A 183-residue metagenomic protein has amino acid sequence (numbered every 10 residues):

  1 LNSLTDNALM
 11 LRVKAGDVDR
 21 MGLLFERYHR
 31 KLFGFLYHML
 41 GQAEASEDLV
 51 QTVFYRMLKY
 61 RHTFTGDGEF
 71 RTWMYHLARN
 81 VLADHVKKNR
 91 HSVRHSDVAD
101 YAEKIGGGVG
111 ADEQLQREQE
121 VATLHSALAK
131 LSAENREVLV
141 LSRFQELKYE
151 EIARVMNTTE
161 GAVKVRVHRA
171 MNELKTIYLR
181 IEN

Functional and structural regions predicted by a protein language model:
L1-K31, A129, T176, R180-N183: N-terminal module of bacterial RNA polymerase sigma factors
N2-S3, S92-R117: Internal acidic/polar
K14-A15, G41, T52-E69, K88-R90: Sigma70-family region 2
K14-L23, F33-T52, V155, E182-N183: Short, charged helix-capping/linker segments at alpha-helix termini
G34, D48-Y55, G68-N80: Structural recognition of an alpha-helix C-terminal capping motif at a helix-to-coil junction
V53, L77, L139, I152-A153 (+1 more regions): Hydrophobic positions on the alpha-helical face of helix-turn-helix-like DNA-binding modules
K59-G66, H76-S96, R117: Arg/Lys-rich amphipathic alpha helix in sigma70-family domain 2
A83, K87, N135, F144 (+2 more regions): DNA-recognition helix of helix-turn-helix
